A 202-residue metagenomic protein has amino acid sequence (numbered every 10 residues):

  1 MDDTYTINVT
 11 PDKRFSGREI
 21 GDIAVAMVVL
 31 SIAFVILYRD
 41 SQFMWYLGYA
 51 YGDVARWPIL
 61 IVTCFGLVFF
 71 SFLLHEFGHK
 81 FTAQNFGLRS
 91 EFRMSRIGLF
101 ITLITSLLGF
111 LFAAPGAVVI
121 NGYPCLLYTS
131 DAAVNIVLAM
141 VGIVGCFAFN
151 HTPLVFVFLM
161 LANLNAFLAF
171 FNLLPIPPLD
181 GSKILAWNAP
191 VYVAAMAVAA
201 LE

Functional and structural regions predicted by a protein language model:
M1-E202: Hydrophobic transmembrane alpha-helices and their immediate loop junctions in multi-pass integral membrane proteins
